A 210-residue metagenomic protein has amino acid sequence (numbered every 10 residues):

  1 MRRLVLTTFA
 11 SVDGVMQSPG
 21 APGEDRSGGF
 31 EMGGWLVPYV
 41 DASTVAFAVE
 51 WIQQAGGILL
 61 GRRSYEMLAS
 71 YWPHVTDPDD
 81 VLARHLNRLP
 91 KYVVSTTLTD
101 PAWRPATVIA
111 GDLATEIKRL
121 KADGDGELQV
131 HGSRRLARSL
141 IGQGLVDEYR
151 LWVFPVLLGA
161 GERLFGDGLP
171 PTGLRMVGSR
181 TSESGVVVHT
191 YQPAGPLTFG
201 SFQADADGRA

Functional and structural regions predicted by a protein language model:
M1-L145, P155-A210: Portal/gating segments that form or line small-molecule/metal binding sites
E148: A short helix-turn-beta junction within AAA+ P-loop NTPase domains corresponding to the substrate/partner-engaging
